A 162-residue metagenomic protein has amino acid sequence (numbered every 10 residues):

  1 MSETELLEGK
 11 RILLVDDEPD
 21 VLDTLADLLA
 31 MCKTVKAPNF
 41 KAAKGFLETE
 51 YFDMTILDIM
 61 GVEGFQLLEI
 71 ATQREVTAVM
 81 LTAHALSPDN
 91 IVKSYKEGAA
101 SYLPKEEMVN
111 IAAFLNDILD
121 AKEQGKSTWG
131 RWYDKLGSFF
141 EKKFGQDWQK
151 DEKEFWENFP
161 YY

Functional and structural regions predicted by a protein language model:
G9: Phosphate-coordination loops involved in phosphoryl transfer and adenosine-cofactor binding
L14-D17: Acidic di-acidic motifs
P19, K36-M54: Acidic, metal-coordinating helix/loop segments flanking the phosphotransfer/catalytic sites of two-component signaling
P19-K36: Two-component/phosphorelay signaling modules centered on CheY-like receiver
T24-L29, F46, I70, K93: Alpha-helical interaction/dimerization surfaces of two-component signaling modules
I56, M60, L68-A71, E75-P88: A short, hydrophobic beta-strand element within the central beta-sheet of small alpha/beta folds
Q66, Q73, A85-P104, V109-A113: Alpha4 helix (beta4-alpha4-beta5 surface) of REC/receiver domains from two-component response regulators
D120-Y162: C-terminal output/effector regions of signal-responsive regulators
